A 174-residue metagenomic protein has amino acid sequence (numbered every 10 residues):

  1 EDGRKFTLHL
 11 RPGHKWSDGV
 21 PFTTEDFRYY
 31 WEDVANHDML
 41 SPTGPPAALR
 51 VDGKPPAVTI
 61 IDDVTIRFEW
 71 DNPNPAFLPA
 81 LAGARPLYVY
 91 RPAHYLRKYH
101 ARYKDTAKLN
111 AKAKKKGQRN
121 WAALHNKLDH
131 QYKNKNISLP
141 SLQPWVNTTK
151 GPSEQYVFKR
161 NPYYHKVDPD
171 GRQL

Functional and structural regions predicted by a protein language model:
E1-L40, R67-E69, F77: Aromatic- and charge-enriched surface segment that lines or borders ligand/interaction sites
G3-K5, F22, D52-P55, I61-T65 (+3 more regions): Extracytoplasmic
T7-R11, W16, G151, F158-L174: Ligand-site clamp/hinge motif
H9, P46-H125: Surface-exposed binding/hinge segments that line and control ligand-binding clefts or catalytic entry sites
H9-D18, K54-P56, L142-V146: Second-shell loop/turn segments in exported
P12-H14, D26, D62, N72-N74 (+2 more regions): Short, flexible loop/turn elements at secondary-structure junctions
V34, D38-G44, V58-T59, V146-Y163: Extracellular/periplasmic solute-recognition and catalytic clefts
G117-G151, K159-N161: Alpha-helix-centered segments that form part of catalytic cores
